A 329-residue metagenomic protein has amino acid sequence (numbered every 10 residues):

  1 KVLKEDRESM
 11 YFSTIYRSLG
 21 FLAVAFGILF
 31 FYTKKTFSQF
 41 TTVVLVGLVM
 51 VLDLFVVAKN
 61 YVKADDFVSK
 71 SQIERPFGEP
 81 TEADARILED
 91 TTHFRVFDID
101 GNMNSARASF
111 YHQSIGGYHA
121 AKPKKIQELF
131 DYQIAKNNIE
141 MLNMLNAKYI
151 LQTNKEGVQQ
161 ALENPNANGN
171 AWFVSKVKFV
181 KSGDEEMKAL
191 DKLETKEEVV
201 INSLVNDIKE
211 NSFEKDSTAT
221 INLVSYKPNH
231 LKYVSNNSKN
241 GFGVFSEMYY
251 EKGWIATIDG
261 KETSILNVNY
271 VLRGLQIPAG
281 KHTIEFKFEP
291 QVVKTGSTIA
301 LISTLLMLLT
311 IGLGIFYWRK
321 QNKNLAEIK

Functional and structural regions predicted by a protein language model:
K1-V234, N240-E247, L325-I328: Conserved luminal/periplasmic juxtamembrane motif of membrane-embedded glycan-processing enzymes
E197, I201-K329: Active-site-proximal, structured, solvent-exposed surfaces of multi-pass membrane proteins that position macromolecular
